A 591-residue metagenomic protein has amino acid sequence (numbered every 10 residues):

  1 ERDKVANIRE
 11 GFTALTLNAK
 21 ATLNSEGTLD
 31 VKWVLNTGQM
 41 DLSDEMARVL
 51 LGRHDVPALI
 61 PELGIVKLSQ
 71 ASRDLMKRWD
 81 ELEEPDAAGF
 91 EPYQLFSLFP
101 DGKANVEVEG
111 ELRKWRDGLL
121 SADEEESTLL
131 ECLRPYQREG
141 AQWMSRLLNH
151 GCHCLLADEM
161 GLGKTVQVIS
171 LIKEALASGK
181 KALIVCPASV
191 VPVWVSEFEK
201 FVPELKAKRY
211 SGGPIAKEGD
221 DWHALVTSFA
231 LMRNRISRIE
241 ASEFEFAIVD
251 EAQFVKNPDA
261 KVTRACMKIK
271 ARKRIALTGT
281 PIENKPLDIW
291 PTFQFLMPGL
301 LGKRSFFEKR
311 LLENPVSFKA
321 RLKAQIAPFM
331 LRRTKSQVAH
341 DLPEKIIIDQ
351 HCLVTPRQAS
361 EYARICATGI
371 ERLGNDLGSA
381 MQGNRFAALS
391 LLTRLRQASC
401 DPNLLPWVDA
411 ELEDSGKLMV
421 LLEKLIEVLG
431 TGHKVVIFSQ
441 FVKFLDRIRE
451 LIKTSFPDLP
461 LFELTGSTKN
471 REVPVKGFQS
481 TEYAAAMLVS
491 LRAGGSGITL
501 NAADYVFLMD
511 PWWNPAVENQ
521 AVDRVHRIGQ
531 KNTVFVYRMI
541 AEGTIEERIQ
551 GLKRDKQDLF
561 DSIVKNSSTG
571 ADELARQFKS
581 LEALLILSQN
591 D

Functional and structural regions predicted by a protein language model:
E1-C154, S178, K200, L205 (+5 more regions): Charged, low-complexity
S121-T128, Q167, L176-A260, F306-L312 (+5 more regions): SF2 helicase/translocase NTPase motor core, specifically the RecA-like lobe 1 inter-motif segment between Walker
Q142-H150, T165-G179, A265, K270 (+1 more regions): Walker A/P-loop NTP-binding motif
L176, H340-Q358, A363, G378-I498 (+2 more regions): Conserved Helicase C-terminal RecA-like lobe
A177, F246, F254, T263-A339 (+2 more regions): Conserved P-loop NTPase motor "coupling/switch" region that bridges the ATPase
S228, D458-R548: Conserved RecA-like P-loop NTPase helicase motor core
W513-V522, H526-D591: A conserved SF2-helicase RecA2
